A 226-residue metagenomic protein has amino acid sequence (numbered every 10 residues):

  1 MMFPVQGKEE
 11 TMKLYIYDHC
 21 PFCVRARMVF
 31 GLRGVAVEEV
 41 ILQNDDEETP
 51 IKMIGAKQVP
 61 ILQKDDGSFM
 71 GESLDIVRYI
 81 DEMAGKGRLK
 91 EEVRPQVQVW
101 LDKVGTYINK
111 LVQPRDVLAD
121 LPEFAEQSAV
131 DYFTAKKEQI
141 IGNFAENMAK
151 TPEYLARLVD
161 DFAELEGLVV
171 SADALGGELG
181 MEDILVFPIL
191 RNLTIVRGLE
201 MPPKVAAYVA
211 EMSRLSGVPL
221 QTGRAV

Functional and structural regions predicted by a protein language model:
M2-Y132, S171-D173: GST-like domain detector, emphasizing the conserved glutathione-binding G-site in the N-terminal thioredoxin-like
V77, D81, Q98-L101, F162 (+3 more regions): Non-transmembrane alpha-helical segments in soluble domains of secreted/periplasmic/extracellular proteins
R88-E92, A174-E178, L220-R224: Short, hydrophobic secondary-structure boundary micro-motifs
K90-K103, I141-E153, A225-V226: A short, terminal or domain-edge coil/loop segment
K103-V104, A207-T222: Short, mixed-charge aromatic SLiMs
T106-A210: GST-like fold's C-terminal all-alpha helical module
F133, S216-G217, V226: Domain-length accessory/inserted modules outside core catalytic folds
P203-K204, R224-V226: Long amphipathic alpha-helical segments
